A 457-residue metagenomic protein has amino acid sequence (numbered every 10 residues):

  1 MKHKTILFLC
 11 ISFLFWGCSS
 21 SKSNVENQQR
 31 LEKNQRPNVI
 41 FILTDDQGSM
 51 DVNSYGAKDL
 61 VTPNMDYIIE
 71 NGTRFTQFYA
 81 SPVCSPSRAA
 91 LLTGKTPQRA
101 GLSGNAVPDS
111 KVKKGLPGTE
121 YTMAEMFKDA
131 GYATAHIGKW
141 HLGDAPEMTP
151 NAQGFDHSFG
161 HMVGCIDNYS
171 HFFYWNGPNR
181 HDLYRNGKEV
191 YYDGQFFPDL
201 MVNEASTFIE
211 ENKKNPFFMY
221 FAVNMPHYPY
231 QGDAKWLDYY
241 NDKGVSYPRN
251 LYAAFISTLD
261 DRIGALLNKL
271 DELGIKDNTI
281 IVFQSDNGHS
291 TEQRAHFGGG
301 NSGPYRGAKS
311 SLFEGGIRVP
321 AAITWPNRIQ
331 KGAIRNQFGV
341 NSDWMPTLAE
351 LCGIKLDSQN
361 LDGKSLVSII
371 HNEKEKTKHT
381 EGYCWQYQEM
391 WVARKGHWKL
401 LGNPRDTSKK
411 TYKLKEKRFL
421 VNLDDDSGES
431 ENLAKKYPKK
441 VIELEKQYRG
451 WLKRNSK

Functional and structural regions predicted by a protein language model:
K2-K4, L9, F13, C18-L414 (+2 more regions): Formylglycine-dependent sulfatase
